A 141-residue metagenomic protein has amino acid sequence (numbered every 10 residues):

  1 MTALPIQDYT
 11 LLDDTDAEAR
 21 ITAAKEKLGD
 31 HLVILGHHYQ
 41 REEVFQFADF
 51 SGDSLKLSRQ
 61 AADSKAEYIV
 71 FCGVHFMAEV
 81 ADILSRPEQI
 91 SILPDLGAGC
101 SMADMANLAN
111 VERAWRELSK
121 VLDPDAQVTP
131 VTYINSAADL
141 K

Functional and structural regions predicted by a protein language model:
M1-K141: Active-site loop-to-helix "anion-binding N-cap" substructures in soluble metabolic enzymes
